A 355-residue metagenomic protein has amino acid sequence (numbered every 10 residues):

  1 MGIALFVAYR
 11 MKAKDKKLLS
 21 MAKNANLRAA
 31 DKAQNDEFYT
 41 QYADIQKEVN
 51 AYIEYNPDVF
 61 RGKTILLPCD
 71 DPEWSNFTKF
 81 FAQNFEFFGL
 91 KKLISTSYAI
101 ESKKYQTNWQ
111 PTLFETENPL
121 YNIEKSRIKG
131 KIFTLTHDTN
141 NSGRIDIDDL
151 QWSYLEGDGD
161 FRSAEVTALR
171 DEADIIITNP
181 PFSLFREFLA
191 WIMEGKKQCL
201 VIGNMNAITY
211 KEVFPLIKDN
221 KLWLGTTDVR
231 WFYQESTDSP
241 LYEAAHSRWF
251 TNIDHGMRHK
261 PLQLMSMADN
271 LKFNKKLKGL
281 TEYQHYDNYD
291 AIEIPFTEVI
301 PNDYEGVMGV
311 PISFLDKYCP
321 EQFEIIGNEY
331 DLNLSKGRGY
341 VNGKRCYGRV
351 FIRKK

Functional and structural regions predicted by a protein language model:
G2-K355: Class I S-adenosyl-L-methionine-dependent methyltransferase catalytic core
